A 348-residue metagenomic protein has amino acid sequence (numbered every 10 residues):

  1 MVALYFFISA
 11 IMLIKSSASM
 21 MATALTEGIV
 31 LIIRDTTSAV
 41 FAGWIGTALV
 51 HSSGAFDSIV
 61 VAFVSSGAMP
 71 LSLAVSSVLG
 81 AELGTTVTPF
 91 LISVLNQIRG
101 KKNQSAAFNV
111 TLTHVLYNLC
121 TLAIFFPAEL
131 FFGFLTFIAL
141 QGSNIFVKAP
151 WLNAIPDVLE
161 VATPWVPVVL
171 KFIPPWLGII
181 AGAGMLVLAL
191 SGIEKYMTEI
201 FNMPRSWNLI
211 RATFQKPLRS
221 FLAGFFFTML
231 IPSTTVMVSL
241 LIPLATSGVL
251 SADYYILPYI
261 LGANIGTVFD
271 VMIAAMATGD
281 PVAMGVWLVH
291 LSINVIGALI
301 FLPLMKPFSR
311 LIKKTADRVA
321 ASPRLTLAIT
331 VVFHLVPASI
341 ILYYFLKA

Functional and structural regions predicted by a protein language model:
M1-V40, W165-L222: Helix-loop-helix hairpins and the membrane-proximal interhelical loops of multi-pass alpha-helical transport proteins
A3, F7, I11, D35 (+25 more regions): Alpha-helical transmembrane segments in multi-pass membrane proteins
Y5-I8, P89-S105, N109-D157, W176-S191 (+2 more regions): Juxtamembrane and boundary regions of transmembrane helices in multi-pass small-molecule transporters and channels
A18, I32-R34, S38-G43, T47-V50 (+2 more regions): Long, highly hydrophobic alpha-helical transmembrane signal-anchor segments
A24, G28-I32, S66-P70, A74 (+8 more regions): Membrane-helix interfacial "entry" motifs
T36-A39, P150-W165, F214-F227, P323-P337: Cytosolic juxtamembrane regulatory segments of multi-pass membrane proteins
T47-E82, L95, N144-L152, F227-V295: Membrane-interfacial helix-loop connectors
T85-V94, M203-I231, A274, A338-K347: Hydrophobic alpha-helical transmembrane segments of integral membrane proteins
